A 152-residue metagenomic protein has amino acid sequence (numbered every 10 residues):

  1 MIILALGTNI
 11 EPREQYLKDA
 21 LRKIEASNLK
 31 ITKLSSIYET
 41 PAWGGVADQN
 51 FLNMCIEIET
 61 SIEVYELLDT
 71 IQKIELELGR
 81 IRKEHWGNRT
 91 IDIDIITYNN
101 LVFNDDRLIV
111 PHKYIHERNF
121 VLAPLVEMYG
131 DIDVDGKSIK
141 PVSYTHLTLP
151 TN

Functional and structural regions predicted by a protein language model:
I2-L6, I10-E84, N99-N100: Nucleotide and nucleotide-moiety/phosphate-recognizing core
N9, D94, H146: Histidine-centered divalent metal-coordination motifs
L21-I24, N104-H116: A short alpha/beta connector and helix-capping loop motif
D48, G87, P111-Y114: Short secondary-structure boundary/capping segments
N53, R89-Y98: Catalytic metal-binding acidic patch
Y114-I132: A short, conserved beta-to-alpha structural element at the edge of catalytic cores that scaffolds binding
M128-S143: Short, glycine-/small-residue-rich phosphate/pyrophosphate-handling segment
T145-T151: Conserved small/polar residues in nucleotide/adenosyl-binding loops
